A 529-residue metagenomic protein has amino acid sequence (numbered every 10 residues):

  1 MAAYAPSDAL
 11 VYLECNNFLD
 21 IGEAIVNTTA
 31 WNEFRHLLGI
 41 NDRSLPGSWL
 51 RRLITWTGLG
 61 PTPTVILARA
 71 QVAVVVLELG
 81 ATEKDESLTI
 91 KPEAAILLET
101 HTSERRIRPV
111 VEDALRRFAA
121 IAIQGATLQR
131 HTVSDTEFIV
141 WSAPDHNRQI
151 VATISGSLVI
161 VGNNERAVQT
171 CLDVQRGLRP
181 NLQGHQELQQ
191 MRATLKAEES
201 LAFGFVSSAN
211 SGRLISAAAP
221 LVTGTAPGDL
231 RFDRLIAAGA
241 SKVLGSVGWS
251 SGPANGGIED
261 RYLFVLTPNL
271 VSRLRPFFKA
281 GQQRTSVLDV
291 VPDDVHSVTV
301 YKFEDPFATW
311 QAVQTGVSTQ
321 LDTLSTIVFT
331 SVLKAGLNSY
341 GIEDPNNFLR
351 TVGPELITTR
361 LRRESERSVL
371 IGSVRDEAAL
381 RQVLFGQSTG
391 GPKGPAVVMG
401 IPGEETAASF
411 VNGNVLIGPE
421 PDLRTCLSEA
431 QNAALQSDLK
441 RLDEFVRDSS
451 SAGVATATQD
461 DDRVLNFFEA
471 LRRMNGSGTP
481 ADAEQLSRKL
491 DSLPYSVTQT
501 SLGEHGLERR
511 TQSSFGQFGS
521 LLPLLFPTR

Functional and structural regions predicted by a protein language model:
M1-P144, L188-L244, E259, L263-E364 (+3 more regions): Structural boundary/hinge residues at secondary-structure and domain interfaces
V74-S87, N147-G156, I357-L361, E404-N412 (+1 more regions): Short, surface-exposed beta-strand/loop micro-motifs that present aromatic residues
T100-R105, N163-V168, V374-A378, P419-L423 (+1 more regions): Helix N-cap motif at beta-to-alpha junctions
L115-I123, L178-L182, S388-P395, A434-L435: A common structural junction motif
T132-R148, P395-E404: Short, Gly/Ser/Thr-enriched beta-strand-loop segments that form substrate-interacting elements of hydrolase/peptidase
N147-V222, V398-S487: A conserved glycine-rich beta-strand in the N-terminal activation segment of trypsin-fold
T153-V159, G257-E259, D294, S365 (+2 more regions): Short, solvent-exposed coil/turn segments at beta-strand boundaries
G281-T285, A408-S409, V415-L416, Y495-R529: A cross-kingdom marker for long, charged
